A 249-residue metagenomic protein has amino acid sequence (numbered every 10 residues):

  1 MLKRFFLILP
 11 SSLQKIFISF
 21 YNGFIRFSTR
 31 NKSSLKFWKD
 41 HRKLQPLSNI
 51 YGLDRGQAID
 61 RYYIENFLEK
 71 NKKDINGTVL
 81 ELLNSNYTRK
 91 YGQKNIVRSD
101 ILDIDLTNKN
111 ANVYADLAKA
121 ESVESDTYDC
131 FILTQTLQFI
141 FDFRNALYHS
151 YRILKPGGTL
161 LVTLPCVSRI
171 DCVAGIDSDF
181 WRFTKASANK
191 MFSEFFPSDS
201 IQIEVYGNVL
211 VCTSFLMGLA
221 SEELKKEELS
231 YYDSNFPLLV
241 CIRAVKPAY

Functional and structural regions predicted by a protein language model:
L2-I16, Q202-Y249: A C-terminal cap/extension of S-adenosyl-L-methionine-dependent methyltransferases that defines the acceptor-substrate
G23-K73: Class I SAM-dependent methyltransferase Rossmann-like catalytic core, especially the SAM/SAH-binding loop
R55, C172-M191, N235: Acceptor-substrate binding/catalytic loop of class I
D74-N86: Conserved class I S-adenosyl-L-methionine
A115-F131: A short acidic, Gly/Pro-enriched loop at the edge of an enzyme's catalytic core that lines a small-molecule cofactor
D129-D142: A short SAM/SAH-binding and catalytic strip from SAM-dependent methyltransferases
R144-T159: A short glycine-rich, Lys/Arg-flanked "PGG" loop and its adjoining helix->strand segment in the class I
V162-L164: Acidic carboxylate diad motif detector
